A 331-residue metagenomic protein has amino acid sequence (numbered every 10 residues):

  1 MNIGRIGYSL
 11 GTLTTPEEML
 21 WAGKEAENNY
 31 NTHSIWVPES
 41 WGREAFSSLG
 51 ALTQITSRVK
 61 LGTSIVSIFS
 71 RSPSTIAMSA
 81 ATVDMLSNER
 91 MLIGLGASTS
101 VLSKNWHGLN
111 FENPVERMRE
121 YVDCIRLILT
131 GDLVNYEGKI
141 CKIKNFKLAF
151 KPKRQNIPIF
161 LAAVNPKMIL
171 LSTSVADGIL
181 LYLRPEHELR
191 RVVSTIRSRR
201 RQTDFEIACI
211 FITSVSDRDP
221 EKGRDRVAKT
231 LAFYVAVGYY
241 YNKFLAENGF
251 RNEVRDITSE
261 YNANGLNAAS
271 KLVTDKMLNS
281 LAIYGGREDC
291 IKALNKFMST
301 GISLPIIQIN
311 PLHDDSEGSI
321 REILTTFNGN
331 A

Functional and structural regions predicted by a protein language model:
M1-A331: Active-site-adjacent structural elements that line small-molecule/cofactor binding pockets in enzymes
